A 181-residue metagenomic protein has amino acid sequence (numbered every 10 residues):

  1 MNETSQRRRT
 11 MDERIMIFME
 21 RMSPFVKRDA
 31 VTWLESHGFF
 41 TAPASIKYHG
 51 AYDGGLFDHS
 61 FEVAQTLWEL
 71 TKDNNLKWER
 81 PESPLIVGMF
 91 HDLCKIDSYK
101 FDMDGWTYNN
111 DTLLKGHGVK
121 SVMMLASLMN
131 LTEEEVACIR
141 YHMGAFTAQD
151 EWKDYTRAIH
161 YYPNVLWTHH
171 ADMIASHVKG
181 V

Functional and structural regions predicted by a protein language model:
M1-V181: Metal-dependent phosphohydrolase cores
